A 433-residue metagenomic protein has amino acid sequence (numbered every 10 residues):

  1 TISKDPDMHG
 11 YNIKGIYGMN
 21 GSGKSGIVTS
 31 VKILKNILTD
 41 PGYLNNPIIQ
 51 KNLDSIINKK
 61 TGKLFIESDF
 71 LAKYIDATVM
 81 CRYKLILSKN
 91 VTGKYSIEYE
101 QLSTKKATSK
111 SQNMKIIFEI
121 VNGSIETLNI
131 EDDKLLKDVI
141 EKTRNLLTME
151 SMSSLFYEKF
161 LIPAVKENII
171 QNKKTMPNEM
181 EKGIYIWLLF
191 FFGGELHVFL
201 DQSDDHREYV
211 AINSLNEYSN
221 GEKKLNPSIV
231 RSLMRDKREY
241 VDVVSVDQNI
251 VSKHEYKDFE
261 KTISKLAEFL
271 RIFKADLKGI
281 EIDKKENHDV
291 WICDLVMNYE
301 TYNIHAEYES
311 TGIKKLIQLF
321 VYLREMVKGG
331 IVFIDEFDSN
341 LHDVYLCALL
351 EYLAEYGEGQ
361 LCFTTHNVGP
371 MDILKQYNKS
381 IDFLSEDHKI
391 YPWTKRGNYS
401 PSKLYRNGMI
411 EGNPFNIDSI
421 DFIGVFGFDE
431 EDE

Functional and structural regions predicted by a protein language model:
T1-I33: Pre-Walker A-like glycine/lysine-rich segment at the N-terminus of P-loop NTPase domains
N12-G21, D289-R324, I331, F337-L341: Conserved ABC ATPase signature
I33-N46, V327-K328, Y356-G357: Post-Walker A helix-loop "phosphate-sensing" segment adjacent to the P-loop in P-loop NTPases
I37-T61, K375: Flexible phosphate/Mg2+-sensing switch loops adjacent to catalytic phosphate-binding sites
K84-I272: Electropositive, glycine-dotted interaction segments that contact anionic polymers or phosphate-rich ligands
R235-E307, G424-E433: Extended helical coiled-coil dimerization/tether regions that scaffold and oligomerize large DNA-maintenance assemblies
H342-C347: Short alpha-helix of the ABC ATPase nucleotide-binding domain corresponding to the H-loop/switch region
A348-E433: C-terminal lobe/lid and adjacent interdomain/linker elements of RecA-like ASCE P-loop ATPase modules
